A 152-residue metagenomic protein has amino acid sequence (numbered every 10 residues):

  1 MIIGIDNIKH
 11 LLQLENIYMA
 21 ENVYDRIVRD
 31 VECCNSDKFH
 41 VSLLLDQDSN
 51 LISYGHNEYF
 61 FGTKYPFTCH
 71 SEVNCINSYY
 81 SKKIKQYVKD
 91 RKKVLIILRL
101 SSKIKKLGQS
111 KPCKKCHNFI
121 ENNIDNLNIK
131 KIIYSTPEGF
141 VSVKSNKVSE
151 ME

Functional and structural regions predicted by a protein language model:
M1-E152: Zinc-dependent deaminase catalytic domain
